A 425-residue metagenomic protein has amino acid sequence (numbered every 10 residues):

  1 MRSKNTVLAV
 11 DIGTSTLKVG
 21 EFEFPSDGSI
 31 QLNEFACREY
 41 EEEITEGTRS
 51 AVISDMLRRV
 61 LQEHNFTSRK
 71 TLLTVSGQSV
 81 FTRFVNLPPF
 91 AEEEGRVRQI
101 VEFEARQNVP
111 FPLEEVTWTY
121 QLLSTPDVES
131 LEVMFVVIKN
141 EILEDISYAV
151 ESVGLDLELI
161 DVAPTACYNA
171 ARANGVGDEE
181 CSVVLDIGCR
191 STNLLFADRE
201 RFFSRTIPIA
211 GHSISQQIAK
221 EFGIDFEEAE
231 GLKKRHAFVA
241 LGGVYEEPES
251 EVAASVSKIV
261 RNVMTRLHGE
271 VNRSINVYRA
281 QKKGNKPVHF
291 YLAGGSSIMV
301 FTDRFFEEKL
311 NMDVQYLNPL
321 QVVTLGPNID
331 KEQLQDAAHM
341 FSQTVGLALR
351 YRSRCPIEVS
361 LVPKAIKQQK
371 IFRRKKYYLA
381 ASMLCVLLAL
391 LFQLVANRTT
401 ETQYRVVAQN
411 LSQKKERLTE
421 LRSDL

Functional and structural regions predicted by a protein language model:
M1-E104, E144-I146, G154-D156, E180: Non-catalytic, solvent-exposed interaction/assembly segments
M1-K4, A348-L379: N-terminal positive-inside, membrane-proximal cytosolic segments immediately preceding the first
V10-L17, S76-Q78, V184-T192, A197-E200 (+2 more regions): A short acidic Gly-Thr/Ser loop motif
V19, L73, E104-A105, V150 (+8 more regions): Buried hydrophobic packing residues in well-ordered domains
S54, V244-I357: Helical "lid/coupling" subdomains associated with nucleotide-phosphate turnover
L57, F66-Q78, V150, L155-L159 (+2 more regions): Short glycine-rich phosphate-binding loop at a beta-alpha junction
V75-G175, H289, Y316-D330: Active-site neighborhood for divalent-cation/phosphate handling
A197, T206-A210, Q217-K258, R373-L425: Primarily periplasmic coiled-coil/stalk helices of bacterial envelope nanomachineries adjacent to the inner membrane
